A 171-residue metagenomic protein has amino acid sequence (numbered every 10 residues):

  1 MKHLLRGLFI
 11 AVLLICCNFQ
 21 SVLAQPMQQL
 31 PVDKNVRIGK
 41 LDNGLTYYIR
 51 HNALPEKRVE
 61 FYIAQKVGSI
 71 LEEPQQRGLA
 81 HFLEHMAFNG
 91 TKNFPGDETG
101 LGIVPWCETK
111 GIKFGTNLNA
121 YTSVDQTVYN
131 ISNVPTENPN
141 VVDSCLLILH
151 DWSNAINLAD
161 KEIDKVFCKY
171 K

Functional and structural regions predicted by a protein language model:
M1-P26: Bacterial Sec-dependent N-terminal signal peptides
I10, E73, P139: Flexible, glycine- and charge-enriched loops at secondary-structure boundaries
C16-C17, C107, C145, C168: Generic recognition of cysteine residues
Q25-G39, Y129, P139, L147: Histidine-acidic residue clusters that define the catalytic metal-binding segment of zinc metallopeptidase domains
Q25-M27, I49-R50, P105-C107: Intrinsically disordered, low-complexity segments enriched in polar/charged residues with Gly/Pro, especially when
Q29-I63: Mature N-terminal segment immediately following signal peptide/propeptide cleavage in secreted/periplasmic
E60-T136: M16/MPP (pitrilysin/insulinase) zinc-metallopeptidase core fold and M16-derived inactive scaffolds
G90, S132-Y170: M16/insulysin-pitrilysin zinc metalloprotease superfamily fold
